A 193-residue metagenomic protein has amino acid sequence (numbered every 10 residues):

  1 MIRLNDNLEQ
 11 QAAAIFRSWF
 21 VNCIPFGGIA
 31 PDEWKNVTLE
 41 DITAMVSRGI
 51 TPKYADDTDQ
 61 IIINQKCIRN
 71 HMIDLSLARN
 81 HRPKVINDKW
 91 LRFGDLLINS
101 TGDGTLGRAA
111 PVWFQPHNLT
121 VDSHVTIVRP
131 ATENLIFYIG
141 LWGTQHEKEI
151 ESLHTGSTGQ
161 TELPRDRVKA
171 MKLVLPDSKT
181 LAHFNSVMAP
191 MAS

Functional and structural regions predicted by a protein language model:
M1-I50, V174-S193: Non-catalytic DNA-recognition/assembly elements of restriction-modification systems
N5, Q65-K66, D122-V125, G140-A192: Glycine-anchored helix-breaking recognition loops at helix->coil/strand junctions
V37-K53, I61, K66-D95: Sequence-specific dsDNA recognition surfaces
P52-D59, L153-T155: Short coil/turn segments at secondary-structure boundaries
P83, R129-P130, L173-L175: Short beta-strand-to-loop capping motifs
I86-H146, H154-G159, P164: A short beta-sheet element
